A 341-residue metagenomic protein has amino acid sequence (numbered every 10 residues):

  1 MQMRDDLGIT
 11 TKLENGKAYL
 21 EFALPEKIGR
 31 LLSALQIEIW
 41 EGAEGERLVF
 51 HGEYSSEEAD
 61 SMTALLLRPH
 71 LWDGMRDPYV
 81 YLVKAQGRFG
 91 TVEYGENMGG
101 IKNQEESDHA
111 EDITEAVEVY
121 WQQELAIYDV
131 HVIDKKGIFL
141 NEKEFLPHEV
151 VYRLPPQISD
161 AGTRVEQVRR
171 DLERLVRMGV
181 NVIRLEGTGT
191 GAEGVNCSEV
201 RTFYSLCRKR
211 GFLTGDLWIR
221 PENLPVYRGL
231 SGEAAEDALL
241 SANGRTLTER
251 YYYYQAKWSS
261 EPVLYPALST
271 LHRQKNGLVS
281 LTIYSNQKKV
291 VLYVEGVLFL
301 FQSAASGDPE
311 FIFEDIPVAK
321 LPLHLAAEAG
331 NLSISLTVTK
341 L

Functional and structural regions predicted by a protein language model:
M1-E186, G191-F212, A267-L341: Secreted/periplasmic carbohydrate-active enzymes, especially glycoside hydrolases
M1-Q2, Y254-V263: Proline/serine/threonine-rich low-complexity linkers at boundaries of modular beta-sandwich domains
Y128, D237-L239, E249: Flexible, active-site-adjacent loop/turn segments at secondary-structure boundaries
T202, E249-Y254: Generic recognition of well-ordered alpha-helical segments
G215-R245: Aromatic/acidic polysaccharide-binding cleft in carbohydrate-active enzymes
W218-R220, Y265-S269: Short coil/turn segments at secondary-structure boundaries
R245, E249, P317-V318: Conserved active-site and cofactor/substrate-binding residues in soluble primary-metabolism enzymes
